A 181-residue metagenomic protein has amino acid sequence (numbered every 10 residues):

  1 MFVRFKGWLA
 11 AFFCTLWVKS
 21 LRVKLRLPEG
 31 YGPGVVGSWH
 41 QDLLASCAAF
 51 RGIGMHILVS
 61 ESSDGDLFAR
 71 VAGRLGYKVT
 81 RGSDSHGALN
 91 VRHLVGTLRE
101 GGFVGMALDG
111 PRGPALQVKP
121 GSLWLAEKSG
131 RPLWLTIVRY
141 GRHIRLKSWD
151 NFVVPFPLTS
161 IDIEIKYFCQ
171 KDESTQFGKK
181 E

Functional and structural regions predicted by a protein language model:
M1-R51, A69-R70, Y77, V95-G96 (+2 more regions): Membrane-anchoring hydrophobic helices of lipid-metabolizing enzymes
G32-H86, S129, R142-R145: Catalytic core of membrane glycerolipid acyltransferases/transacylases, capturing the structured, soluble-facing
F50-I53, A72-G73, L94-G96, K119-S122 (+1 more regions): Short, glycine/charged-enriched secondary-structure capping and boundary segments
G82, A107, L135-V138: Generic beta-sheet signal
A88-H93: Structural motif
L94-L125, S129: Catalytic-site beta-strand/loop segments enriched in glycine and acidic/polar residues
Q117-S174: A cross-family acyltransferase "interaction/gating" segment
